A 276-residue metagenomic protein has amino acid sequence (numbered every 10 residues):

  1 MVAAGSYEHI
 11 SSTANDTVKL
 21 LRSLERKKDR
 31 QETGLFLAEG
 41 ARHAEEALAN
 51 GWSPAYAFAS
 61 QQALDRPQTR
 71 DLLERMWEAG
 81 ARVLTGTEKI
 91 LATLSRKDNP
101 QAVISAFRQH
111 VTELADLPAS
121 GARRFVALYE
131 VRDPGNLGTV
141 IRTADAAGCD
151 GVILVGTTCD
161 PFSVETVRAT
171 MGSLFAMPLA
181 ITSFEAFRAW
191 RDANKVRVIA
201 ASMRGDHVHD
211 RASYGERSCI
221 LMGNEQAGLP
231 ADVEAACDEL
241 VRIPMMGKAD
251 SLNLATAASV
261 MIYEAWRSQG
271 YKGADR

Functional and structural regions predicted by a protein language model:
M1-R96, R197: N-terminal positively charged helical leader segments and presequences
G40, R132-T139, L252-A255: Amphipathic alpha-helical repeat scaffolds
Q62, E88, T157-T158, Q226: Short, ordered loop/turn segments at secondary-structure junctions
R75-E78, K89, V111-G205: RNA substrate-binding interface of SAM-dependent RNA methyltransferases
S105, T143-A147, P161-L174, A231-R276: Structured adenosyl-cofactor binding patch, chiefly the S-adenosyl-L-methionine
I199-A249: Active-site/ligand-binding-proximal alpha/beta "capping" segment
